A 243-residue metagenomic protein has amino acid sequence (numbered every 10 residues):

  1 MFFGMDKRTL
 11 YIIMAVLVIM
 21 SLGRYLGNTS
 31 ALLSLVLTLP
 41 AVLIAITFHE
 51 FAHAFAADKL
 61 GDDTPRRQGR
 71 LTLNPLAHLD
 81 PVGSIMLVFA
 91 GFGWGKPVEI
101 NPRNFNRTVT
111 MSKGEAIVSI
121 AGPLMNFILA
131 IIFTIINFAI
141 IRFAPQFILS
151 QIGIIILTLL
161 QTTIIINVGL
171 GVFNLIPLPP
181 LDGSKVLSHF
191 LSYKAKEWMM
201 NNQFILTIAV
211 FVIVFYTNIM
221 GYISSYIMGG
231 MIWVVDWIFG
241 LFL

Functional and structural regions predicted by a protein language model:
M1-L243: Hydrophobic transmembrane alpha-helices and their immediate loop junctions in multi-pass integral membrane proteins
